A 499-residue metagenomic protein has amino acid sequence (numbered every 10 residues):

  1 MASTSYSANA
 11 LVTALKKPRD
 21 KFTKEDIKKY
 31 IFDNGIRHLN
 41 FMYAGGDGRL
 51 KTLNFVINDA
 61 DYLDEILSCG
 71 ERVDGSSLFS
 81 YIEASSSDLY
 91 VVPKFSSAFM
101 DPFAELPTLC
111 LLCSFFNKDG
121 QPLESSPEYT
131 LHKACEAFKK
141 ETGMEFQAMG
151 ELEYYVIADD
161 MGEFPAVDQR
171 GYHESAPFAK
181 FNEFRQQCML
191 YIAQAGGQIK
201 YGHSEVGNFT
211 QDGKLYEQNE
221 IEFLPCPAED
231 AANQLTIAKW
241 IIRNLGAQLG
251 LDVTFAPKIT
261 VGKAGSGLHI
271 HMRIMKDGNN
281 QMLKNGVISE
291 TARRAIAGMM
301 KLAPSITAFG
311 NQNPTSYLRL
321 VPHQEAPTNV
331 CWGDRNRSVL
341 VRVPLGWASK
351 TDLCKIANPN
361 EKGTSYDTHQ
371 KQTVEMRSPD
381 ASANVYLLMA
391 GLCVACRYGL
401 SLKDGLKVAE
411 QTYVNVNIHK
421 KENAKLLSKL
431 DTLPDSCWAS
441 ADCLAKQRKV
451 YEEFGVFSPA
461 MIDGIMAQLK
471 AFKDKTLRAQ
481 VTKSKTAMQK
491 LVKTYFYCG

Functional and structural regions predicted by a protein language model:
M1-N208, C226-W240, L251, L387-L388 (+1 more regions): ATP/Mg2+-dependent ligation/transfer catalytic cores
T13, G162, A166, D212 (+3 more regions): Membrane-targeting and insertion segments and their boundary/processing signals
K17, E25-F32, R37-D47, K51-D119 (+4 more regions): Active-site capping/gating regions of soluble enzymes
L112, E151-P165, G207-E222, A256-G278: Histidine-centered divalent-metal-coordination microenvironment in nucleic-acid enzymes
L224, M275, P344, T486-M488: Generic beta-structure capping elements
L224, Q370-M376, H419-S428: Short, local alpha-helical segments
H323-E325, V414-E422, M466-K475: Eukaryote-specific, cytoplasm-facing alpha-helical/coiled-coil scaffolding segments in long proteins
K407-C437: Intrinsically disordered, low-complexity charged/polar segments
